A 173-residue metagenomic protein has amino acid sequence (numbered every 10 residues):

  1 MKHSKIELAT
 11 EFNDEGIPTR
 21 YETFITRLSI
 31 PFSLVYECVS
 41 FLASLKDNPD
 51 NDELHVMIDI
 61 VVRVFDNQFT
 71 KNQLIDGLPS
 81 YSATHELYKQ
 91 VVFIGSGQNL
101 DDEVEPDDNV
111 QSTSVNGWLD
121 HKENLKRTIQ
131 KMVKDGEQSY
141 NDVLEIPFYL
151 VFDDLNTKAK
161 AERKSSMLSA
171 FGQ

Functional and structural regions predicted by a protein language model:
M1-V56, D142-L144: Short N-terminal mixed-charge amphipathic segments
H55, L78, H85-S169: An amphipathic, hydrophobic-aromatic interaction surface with interspersed Lys/Arg that forms lipid/phosphate-bearing
N72-Q73: Mid-chain, well-packed structural core segment of small domains
G172: Extended, polar beta-sheet/loop recognition surfaces of beta-rich domains that mediate binding to diverse ligands
